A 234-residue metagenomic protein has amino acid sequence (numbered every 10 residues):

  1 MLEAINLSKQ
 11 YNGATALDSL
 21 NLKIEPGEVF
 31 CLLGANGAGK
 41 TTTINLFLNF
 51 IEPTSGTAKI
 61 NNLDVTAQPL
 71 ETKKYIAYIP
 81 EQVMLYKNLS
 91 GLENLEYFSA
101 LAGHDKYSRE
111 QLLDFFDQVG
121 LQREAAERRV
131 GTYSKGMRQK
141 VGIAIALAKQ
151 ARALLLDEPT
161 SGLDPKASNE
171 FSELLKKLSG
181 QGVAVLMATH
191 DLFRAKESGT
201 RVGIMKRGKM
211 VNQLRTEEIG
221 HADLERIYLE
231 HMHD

Functional and structural regions predicted by a protein language model:
G56-A67, T72: Conserved ABC transporter NBD signature motif
E96, A100-G103, Y107-A125: Conserved ABC ATPase "signature" region
R129-Y133: Conserved ABC ATPase signature
L154-D157: Catalytic Walker B motif of ABC-type/P-loop ATPase nucleotide-binding domains
P165-A167: Helix N-cap at the start of a conserved alpha-helix in ABC-type nucleotide-binding domains
